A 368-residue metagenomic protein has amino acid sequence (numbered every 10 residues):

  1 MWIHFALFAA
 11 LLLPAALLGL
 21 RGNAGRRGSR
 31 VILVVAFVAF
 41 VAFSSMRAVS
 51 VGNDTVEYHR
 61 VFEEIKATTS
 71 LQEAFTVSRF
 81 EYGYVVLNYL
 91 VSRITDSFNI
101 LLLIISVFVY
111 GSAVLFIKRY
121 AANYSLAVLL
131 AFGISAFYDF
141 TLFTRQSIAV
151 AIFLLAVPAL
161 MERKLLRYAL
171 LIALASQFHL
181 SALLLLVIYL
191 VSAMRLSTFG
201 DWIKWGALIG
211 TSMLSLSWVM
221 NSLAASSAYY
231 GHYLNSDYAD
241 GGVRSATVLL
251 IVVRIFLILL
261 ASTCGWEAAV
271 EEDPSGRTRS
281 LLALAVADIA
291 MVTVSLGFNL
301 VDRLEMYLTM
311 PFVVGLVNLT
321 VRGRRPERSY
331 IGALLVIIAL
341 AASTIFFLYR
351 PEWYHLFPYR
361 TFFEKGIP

Functional and structural regions predicted by a protein language model:
A6, A169-L170, S181-S192: Transmembrane-embedded, aromatic-rich helix segments that form part of the hydrophobic channel/pocket engaging
R27, V114-I134: Transmembrane-helix signature of polytopic, membrane-embedded enzymes that assemble or transfer cell-envelope glycans
V56-E64, A74-D96: Short hydrophobic/aromatic helix or loop-helix immediately within or flanking a transmembrane segment in polytopic
V56-H59, L71, Y189-L304, Y354-G366: Alpha-helical transmembrane segments and terminal signal-anchor/GPI-anchor hydrophobic tails, characterized by long
Y82, I94-G111: Loop-to-helix entry region of an early transmembrane alpha helix in multi-pass inner-membrane enzymes
S125-F143, S147-L154, S181: Membrane-embedded helix bundles of polyisoprenyl
F153-L166: Membrane-interface transmembrane helices that cradle and orient dolichyl/undecaprenyl
L284, N299, P311, I331-P368: Transmembrane helical bundles and short interhelical boundary loops of multi-pass, membrane-embedded
